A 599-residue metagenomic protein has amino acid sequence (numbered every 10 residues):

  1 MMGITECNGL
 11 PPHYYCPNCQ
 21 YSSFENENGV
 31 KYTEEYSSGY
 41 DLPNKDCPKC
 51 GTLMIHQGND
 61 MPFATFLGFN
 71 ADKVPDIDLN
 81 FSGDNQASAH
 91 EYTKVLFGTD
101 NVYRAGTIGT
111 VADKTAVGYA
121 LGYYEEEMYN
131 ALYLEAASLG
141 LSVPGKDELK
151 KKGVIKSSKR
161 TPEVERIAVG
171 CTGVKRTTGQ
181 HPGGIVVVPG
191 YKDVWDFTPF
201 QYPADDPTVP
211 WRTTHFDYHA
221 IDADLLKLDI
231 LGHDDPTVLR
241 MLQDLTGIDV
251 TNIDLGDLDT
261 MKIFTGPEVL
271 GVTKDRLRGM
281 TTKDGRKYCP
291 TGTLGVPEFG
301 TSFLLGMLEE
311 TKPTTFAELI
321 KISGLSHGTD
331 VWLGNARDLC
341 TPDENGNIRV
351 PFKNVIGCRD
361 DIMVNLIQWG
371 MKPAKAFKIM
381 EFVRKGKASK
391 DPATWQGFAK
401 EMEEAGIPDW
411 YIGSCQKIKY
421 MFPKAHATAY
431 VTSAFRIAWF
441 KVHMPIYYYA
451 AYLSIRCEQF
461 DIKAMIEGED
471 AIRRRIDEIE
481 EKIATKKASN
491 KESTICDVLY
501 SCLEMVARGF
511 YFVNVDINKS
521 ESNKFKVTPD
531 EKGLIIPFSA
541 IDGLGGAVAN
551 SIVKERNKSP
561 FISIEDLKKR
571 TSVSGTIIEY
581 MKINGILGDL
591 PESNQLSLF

Functional and structural regions predicted by a protein language model:
M1-F599: Noncatalytic, beta-rich nucleic-acid-contacting surfaces in large DNA/RNA-processing enzymes
